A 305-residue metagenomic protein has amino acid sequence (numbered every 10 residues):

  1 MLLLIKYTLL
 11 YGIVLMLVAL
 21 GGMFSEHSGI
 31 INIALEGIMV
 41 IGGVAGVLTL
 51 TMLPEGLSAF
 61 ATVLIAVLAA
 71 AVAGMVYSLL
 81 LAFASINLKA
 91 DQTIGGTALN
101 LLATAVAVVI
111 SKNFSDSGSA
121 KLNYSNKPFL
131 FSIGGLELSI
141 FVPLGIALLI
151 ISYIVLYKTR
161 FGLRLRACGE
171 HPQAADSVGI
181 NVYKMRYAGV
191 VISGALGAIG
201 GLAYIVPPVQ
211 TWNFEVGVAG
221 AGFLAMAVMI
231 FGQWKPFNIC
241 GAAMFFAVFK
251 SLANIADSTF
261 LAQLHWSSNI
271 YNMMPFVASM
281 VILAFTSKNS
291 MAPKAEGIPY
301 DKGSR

Functional and structural regions predicted by a protein language model:
M1-V18, I31, A45, P54-I65: Membrane-interfacial amphipathic/re-entrant helices at transmembrane-helix boundaries
V18-A19, G43-V47, T104-V108, V142-I154 (+4 more regions): Hydrophobic core segments of alpha-helical transmembrane domains in multi-pass membrane transport and ion-translocation
F24-A45, I86-L99, R164, V209-F223 (+1 more regions): Short, non-helical or kinked segments that cap or interrupt transmembrane helices
L57-L102, A147: Alpha-helical transmembrane segments within multi-pass membrane transporters and channels
Q92, A103-K158, T259-I270, G297-R305: Transmembrane helix-bundle core of multi-pass membrane transporters and related energy-transducing complexes
E137-N213, P236-F237, G241: Helix-loop-helix "hairpin" substructures at the membrane interface of multi-pass membrane proteins
S152, E170-K184, D257-R305: Cytosolic-side transmembrane-helix boundaries in multi-pass membrane proteins
W212-F276: Transmembrane alpha-helical segments in multi-pass inner-membrane proteins
